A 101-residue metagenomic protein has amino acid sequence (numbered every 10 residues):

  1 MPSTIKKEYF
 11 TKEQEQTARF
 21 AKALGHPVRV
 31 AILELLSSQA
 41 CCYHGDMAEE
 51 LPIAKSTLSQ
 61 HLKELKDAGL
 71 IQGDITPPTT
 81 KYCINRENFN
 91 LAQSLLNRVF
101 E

Functional and structural regions predicted by a protein language model:
M1-T17, E34-S38, R86-E101: Amphipathic alpha-helical dimerization/coiled-coil segments that flank or bridge DNA-binding/regulatory modules
E15-A54, T76-E87: N-terminal helix-turn-helix DNA-binding core of bacterial DNA-binding proteins
P27, L65, L91, L95: Solvent-exposed, charged/polar functional surfaces in cytosolic regulatory/catalytic domains
E34, S59-H61: Base-recognition residues in the alpha-helical recognition helix of bacterial helix-turn-helix
E49, K66-D67: Alpha-helical residues within the helix-turn-helix
L51, L62, Q93: Short amphipathic alpha-helical/adjacent loop interface patches that line ligand and macromolecule-binding sites
